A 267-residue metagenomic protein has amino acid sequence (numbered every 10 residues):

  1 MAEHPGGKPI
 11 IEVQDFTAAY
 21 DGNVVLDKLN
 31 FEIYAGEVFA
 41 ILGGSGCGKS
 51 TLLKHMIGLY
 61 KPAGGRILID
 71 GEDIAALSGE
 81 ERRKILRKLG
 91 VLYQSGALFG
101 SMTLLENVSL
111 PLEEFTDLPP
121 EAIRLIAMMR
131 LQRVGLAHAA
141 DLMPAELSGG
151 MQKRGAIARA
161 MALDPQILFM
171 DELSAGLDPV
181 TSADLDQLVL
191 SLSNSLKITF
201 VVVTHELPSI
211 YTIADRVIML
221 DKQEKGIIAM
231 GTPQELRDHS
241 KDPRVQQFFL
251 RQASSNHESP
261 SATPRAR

Functional and structural regions predicted by a protein language model:
L42-G44: The feature captures the beta-strand-to-loop junction immediately N-terminal to the Walker
I57: Helix-to-loop junction immediately C-terminal to a conserved catalytic motif
E72-D73, P120-H138: Conserved ABC ATPase "signature" region
M143-L147, M151: Conserved ABC ATPase signature
A162-Q166: A short, proline-enriched helix->beta-strand linker immediately N-terminal to the Walker B motif in ABC-type P-loop
L168-D171: Catalytic Walker B motif of ABC-type/P-loop ATPase nucleotide-binding domains
Q223-F249: Conserved beta-strand-loop-alpha-helix hinge in the C-terminal portion of ABC ATPase nucleotide-binding domains
